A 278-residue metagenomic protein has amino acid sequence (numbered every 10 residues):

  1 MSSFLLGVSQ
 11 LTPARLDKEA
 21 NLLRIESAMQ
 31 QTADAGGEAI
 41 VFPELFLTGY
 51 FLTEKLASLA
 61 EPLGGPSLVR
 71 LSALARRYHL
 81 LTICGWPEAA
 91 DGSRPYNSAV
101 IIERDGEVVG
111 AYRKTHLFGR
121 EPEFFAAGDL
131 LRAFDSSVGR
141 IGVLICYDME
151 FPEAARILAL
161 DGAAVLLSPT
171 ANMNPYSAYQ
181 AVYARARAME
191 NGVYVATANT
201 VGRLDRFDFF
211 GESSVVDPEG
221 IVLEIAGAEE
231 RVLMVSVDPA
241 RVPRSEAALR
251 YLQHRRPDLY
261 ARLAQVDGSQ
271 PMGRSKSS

Functional and structural regions predicted by a protein language model:
M1-V8: Extreme N-terminal starter segment of soluble prokaryotic enzymes
G7, I83, G142-L144, A196: Structural detector of well-ordered beta-strand residues that form the stable sheet scaffold of enzyme domains
A14, K18, L22-D105, A111 (+1 more regions): Cys-nucleophile CN-hydrolase/nitrilase-fold catalytic domain and related Cys-dependent amidase chemistry that acts on
T48, K55, V100, Y112-F118 (+2 more regions): Short beta->alpha transition motifs characteristic of CBS
L63-I83, E150-L233: CN hydrolase (nitrilase-like) catalytic-core segments centered on the catalytic cysteine and neighboring Lys/Glu
A90-D161, M173-V182, A186, F209 (+1 more regions): Active-site catalytic loop in hydrolytic enzyme cores
A111, A133-D135, T200-S278: C-terminal beta-strand edge segments of enzyme domains
